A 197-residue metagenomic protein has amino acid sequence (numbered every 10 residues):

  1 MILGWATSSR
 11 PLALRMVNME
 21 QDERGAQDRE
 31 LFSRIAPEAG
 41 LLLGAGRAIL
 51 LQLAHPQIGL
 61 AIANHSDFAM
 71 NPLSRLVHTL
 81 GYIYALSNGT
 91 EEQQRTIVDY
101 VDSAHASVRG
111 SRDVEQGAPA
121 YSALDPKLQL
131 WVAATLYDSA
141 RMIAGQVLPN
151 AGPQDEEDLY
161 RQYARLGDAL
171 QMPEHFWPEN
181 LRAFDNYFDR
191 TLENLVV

Functional and structural regions predicted by a protein language model:
I2-V197: Mature, function-bearing regions of proteins
